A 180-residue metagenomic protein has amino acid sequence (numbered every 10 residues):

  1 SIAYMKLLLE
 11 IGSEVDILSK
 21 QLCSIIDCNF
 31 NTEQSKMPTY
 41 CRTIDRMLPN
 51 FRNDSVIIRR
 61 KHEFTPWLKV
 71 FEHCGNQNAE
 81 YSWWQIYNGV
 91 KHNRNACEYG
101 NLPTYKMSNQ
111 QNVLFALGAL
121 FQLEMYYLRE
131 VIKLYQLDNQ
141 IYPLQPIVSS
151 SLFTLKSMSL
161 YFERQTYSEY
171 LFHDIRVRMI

Functional and structural regions predicted by a protein language model:
S1-L9, C74-Y81, T104-Q111: Short, solvent-exposed segments of well-ordered alpha helices
I2-I26, L114-E124: Short, hydrophobic, well-ordered secondary-structure elements
V15-Q85, H92-C97: Short non-catalytic regulatory patches outside canonical folded cores
M37, K106-N109, R164: Intrinsic-disorder-associated interaction segments
S82, K91-P103, E124-Y135: Substrate-binding/catalytic groove segments of enzymes that remodel or degrade extracellular structural polymers
W84, N88, L114-L117: Short amphipathic alpha-helical surface patches that serve as generic macromolecular interface elements
K106-L152: Amphipathic, Lys/Arg-enriched alpha-helical patches that create a basic surface for binding polyanionic ligands
L144-I180: Acidic, Ser/Thr-rich low-complexity intrinsically disordered segments
